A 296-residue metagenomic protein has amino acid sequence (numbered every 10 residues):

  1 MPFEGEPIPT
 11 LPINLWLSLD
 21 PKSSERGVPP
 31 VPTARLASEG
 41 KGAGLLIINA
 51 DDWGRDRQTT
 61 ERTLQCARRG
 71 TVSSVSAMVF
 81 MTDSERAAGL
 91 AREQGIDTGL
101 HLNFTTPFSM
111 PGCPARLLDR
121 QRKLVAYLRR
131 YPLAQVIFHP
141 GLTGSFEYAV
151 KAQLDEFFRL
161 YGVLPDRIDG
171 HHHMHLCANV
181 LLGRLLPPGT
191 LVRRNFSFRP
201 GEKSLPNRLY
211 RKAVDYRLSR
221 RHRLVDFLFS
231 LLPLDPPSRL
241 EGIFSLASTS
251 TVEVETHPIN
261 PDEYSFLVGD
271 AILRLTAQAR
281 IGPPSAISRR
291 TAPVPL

Functional and structural regions predicted by a protein language model:
P2-G5, P9-I47, R57-R167, H175-L296: Terminal accessory/targeting
A50-G54: DG-centered beta-turn motif at the end of beta-strands
